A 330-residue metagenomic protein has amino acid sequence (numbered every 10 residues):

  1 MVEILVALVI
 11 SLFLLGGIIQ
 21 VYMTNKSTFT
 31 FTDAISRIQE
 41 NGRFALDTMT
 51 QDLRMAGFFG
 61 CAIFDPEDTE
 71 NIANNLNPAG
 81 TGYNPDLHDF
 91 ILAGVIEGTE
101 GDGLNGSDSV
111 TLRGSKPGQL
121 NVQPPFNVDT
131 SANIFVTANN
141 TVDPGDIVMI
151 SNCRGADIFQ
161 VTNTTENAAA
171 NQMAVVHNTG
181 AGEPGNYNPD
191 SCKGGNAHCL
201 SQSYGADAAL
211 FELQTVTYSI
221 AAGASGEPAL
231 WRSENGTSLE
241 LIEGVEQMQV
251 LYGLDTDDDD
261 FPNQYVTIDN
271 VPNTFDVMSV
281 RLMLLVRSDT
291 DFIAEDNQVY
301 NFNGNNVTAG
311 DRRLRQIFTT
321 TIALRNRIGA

Functional and structural regions predicted by a protein language model:
M1-V2, V6-T50, R54-A56: Aliphatic-rich helix starts adjacent to a transmembrane/signal segment
A45-D276, M283, D291-L314, A330: N-terminal pilin/flagellin-like segments and related low-complexity appendage regions
A323-I328: Short beta-strand-to-coil "C-cap" segments at the C-terminal boundary of structured domains/repeats, marking
